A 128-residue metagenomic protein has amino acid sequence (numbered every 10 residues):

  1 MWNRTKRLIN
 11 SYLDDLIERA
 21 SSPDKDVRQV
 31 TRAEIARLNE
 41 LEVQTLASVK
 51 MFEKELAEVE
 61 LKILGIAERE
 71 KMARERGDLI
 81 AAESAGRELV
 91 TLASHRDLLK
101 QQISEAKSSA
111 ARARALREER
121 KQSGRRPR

Functional and structural regions predicted by a protein language model:
M1-K6: Extended assembly-interface/linker segments at domain junctions
R7-R128: Extended, charge-rich alpha-helical scaffolding segments
